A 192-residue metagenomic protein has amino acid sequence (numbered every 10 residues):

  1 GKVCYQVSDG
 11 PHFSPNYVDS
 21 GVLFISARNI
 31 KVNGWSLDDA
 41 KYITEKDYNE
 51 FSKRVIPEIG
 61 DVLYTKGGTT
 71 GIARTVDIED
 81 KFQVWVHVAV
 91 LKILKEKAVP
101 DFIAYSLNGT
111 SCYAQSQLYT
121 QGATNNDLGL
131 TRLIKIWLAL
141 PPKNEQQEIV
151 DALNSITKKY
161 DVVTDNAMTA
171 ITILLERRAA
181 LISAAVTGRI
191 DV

Functional and structural regions predicted by a protein language model:
G1-D9, K135, A139-D151, S155-K159 (+1 more regions): Non-catalytic DNA-recognition/assembly elements of restriction-modification systems
G1-W35, D47-S52, T70, Q121: Low-complexity, Lys/Gly-biased intrinsically disordered segments
S26, V90-K92: Short, well-ordered beta-strand micro-motif
K31-I43, V62-W85, D101-Y105, Y113-Y119: Short, ligand-facing micro-motifs at secondary-structure edges
I56-P57: Short, well-ordered loop/turn sites that connect or cap secondary structure elements
K66, K81-A89, A98-D101, Q121-E148: A short glycine-rich beta-alpha junction/loop motif
N166-V192: Short amphipathic coiled-coil heptad-repeat segments
